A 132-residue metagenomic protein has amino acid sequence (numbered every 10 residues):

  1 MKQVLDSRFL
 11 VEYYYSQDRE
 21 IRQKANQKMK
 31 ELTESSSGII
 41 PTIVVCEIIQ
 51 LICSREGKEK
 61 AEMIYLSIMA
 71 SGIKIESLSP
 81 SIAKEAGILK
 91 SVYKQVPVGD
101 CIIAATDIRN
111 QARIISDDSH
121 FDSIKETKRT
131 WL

Functional and structural regions predicted by a protein language model:
M1-I40, C53-L66: Short, well-structured N-terminal submotif of metal-dependent ribonuclease cores
L5-D6, I40-T42, Q95-P97, D118 (+1 more regions): Histidine- and aromatic-rich ligand-binding microenvironments
L10-V11, V45, F121: A generic structural signal for short hydrophobic patches within well-formed alpha-helices
E12-Y14, L51, A86, I124: Residues that scaffold the ATP/ADP-binding catalytic core of kinase and kinase-like folds
K74-I115: Active-site neighborhoods of divalent-metal-dependent phosphate/nucleic-acid chemistry enzymes
A104, I108-L132: Acidic, PIN/NYN-like endoribonuclease modules and their adjacent C-terminal/linker elements
